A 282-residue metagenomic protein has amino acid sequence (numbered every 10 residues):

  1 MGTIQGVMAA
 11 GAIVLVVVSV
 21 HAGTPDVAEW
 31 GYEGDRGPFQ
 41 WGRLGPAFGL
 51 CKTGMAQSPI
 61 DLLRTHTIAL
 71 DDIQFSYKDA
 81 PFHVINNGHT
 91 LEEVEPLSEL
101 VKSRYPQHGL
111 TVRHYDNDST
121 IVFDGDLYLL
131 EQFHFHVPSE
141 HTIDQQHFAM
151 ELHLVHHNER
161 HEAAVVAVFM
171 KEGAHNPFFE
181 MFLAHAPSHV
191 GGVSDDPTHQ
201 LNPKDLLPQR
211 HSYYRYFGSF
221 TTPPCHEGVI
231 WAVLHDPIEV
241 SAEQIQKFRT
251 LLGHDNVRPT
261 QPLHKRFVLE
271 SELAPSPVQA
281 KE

Functional and structural regions predicted by a protein language model:
G2-E282: Alpha-carbonic anhydrase
